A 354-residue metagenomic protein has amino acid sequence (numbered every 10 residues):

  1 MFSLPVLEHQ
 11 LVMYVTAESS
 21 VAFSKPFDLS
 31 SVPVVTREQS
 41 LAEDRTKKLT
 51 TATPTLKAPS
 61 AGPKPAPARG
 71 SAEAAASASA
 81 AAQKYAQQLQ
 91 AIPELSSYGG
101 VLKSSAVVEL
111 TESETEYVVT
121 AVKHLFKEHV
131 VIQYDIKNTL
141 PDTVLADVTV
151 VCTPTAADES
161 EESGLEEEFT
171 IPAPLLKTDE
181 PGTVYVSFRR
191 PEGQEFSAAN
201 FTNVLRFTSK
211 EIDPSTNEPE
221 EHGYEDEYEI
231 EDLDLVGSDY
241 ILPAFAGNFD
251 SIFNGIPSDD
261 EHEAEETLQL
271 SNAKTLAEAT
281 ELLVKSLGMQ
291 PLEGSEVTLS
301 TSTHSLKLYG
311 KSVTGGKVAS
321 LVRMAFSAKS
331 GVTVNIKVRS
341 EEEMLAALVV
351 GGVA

Functional and structural regions predicted by a protein language model:
M1-T120, H129, D239, I252: Acidic, serine/threonine-rich low-complexity intrinsically disordered linkers/hinges in large eukaryotic
G99-I132, I136-A354: Beta-rich interaction modules in large eukaryotic scaffold/regulatory proteins
